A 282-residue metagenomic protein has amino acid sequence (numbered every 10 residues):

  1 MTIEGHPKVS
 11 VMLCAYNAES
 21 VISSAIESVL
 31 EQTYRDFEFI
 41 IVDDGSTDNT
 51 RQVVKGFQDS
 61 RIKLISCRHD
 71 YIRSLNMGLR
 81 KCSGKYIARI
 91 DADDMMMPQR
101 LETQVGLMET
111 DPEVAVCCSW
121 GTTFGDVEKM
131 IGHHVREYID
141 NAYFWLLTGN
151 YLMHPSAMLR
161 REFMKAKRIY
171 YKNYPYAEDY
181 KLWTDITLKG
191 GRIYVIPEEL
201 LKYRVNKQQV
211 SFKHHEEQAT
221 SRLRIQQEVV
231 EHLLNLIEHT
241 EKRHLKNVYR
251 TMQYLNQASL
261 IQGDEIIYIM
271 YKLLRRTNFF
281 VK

Functional and structural regions predicted by a protein language model:
M1-S28: N-proximal low-complexity "stem/linker" segments adjacent to membrane-targeting elements
S20-S23, D48-G56, M95, Q99: Acidic helix N-cap motif at the loop->helix transition within catalytic regions of sugar-transfer enzymes
E27-D36: Short, acidic, metal-binding catalytic loop of nucleotide-sugar glycosyltransferases
S28, D43-Q52, D91: A conserved acidic beta->alpha catalytic loop
S66-C82, T103: Glycine-rich, basic loop-to-helix element that forms the pyrophosphate-binding segment of sugar-nucleotide handling
R80, S119, V135-I225, L236 (+1 more regions): Conserved nucleotide-sugar donor-binding catalytic segment
I87: Short aromatic/hydrophobic "clamp" motif used to bind/position activated sugar donors
Q99-I131: Conserved donor NDP-sugar-binding/catalytic core segment of glycosyltransferases
